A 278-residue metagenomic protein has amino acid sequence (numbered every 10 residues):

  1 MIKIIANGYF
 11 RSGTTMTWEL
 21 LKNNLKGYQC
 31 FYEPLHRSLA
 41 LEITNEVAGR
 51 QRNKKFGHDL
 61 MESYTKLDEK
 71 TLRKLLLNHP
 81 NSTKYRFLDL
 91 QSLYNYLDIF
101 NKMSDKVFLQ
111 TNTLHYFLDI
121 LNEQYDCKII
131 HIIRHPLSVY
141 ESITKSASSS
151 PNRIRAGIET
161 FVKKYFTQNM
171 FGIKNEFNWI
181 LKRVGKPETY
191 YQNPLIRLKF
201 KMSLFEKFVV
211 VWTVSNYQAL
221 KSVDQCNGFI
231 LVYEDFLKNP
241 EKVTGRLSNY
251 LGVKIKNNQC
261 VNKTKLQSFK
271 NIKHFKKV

Functional and structural regions predicted by a protein language model:
M1-I5, N152, I173-V278: PAPS-dependent sulfotransferases, especially Golgi type II membrane carbohydrate sulfotransferases
M1-Q91, S149, F161, Q267: PAPS-dependent sulfotransferase catalytic core
I4, Q29, K128-H131, F229-L231: Hydrophobic/aromatic beta-strand patches that form the interior of the parallel beta-sheet core in alpha/beta enzyme
N7-G8, Y32, L109-N112, I133-R134 (+1 more regions): Short His-Asn-centered micro-motif
G13-K26, L121-Q124, I143-T144, I230-I255: PAPS/PAP-binding and catalytic site of the sulfotransferase fold
H58-P80, R155-Q192: Low-complexity, serine/threonine/proline-enriched polar segments
R86-Y116: Glycine-rich phosphate-binding loop used to anchor ATP phosphates in small-molecule kinases, encompassing both
Q110-T111, Q124-S146: Conserved phosphate-donor/acceptor-positioning beta-strand/loop module used by diverse small-molecule
